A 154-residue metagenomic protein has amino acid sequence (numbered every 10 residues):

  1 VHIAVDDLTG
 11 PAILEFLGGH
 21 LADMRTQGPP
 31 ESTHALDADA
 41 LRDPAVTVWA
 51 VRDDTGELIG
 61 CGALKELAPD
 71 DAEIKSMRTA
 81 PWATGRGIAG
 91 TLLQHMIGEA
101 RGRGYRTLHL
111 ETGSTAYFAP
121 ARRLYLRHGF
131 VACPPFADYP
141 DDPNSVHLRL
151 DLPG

Functional and structural regions predicted by a protein language model:
I3-K75, A80, L93-H95, E99 (+3 more regions): Acetyl-CoA-dependent GNAT
A80-W82, R86: Active-site acidic-Proline motif in GNAT/NAT acetyltransferases
R86, G90, Q94: Residues forming the Rossmann-fold NAD(P)(H) cofactor-binding site
G87, G104, G129: Short glycine-rich hinge loops at helix-strand junctions in the catalytic core of two-component histidine kinases
G90, S114-P134, D141-P143: Conserved active-site alpha-helix within GNAT-family acetyltransferase domains
A100-G113: Conserved GNAT acetyl-CoA-binding A-motif
T112, A137-G154: Terminal substrate-recognition subdomain of acyl/acetyltransferases
